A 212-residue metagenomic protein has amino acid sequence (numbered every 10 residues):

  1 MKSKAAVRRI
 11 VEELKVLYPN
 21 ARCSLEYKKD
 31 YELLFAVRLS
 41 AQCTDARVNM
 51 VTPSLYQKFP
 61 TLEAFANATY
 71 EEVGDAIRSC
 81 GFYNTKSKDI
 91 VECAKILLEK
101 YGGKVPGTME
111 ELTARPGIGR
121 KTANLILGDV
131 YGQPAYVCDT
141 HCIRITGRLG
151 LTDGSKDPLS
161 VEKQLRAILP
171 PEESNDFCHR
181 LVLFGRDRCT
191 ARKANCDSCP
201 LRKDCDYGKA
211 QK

Functional and structural regions predicted by a protein language model:
K2-K212: Catalytic cores of DNA base-excision repair glycosylases
